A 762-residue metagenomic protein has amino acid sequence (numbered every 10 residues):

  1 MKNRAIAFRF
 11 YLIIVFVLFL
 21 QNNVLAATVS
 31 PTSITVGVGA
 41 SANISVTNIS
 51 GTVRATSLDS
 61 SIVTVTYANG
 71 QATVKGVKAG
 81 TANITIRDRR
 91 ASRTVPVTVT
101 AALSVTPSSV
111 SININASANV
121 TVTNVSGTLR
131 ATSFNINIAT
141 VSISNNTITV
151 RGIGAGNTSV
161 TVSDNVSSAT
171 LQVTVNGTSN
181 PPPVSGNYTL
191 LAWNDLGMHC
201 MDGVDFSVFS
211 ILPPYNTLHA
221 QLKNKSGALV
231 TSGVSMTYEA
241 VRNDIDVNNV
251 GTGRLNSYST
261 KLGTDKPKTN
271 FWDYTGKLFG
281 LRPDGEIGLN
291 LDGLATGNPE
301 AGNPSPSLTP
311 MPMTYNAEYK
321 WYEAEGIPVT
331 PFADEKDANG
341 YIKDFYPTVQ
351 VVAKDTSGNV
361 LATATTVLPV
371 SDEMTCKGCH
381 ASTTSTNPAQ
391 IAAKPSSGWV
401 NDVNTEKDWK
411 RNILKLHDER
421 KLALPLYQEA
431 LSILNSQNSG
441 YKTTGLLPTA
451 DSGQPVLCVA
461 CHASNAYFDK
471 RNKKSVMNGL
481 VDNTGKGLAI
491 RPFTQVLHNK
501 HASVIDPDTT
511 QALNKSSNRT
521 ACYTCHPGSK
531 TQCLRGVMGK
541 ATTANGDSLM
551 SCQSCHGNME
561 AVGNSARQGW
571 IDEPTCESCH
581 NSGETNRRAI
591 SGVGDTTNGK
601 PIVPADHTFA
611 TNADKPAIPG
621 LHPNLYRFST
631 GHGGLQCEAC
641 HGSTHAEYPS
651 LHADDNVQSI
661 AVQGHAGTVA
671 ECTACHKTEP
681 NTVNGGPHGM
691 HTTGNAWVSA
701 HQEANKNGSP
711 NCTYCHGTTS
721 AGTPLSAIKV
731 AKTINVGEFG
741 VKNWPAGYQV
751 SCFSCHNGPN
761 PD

Functional and structural regions predicted by a protein language model:
K2-L12: Bacterial N-terminal signal peptides that target proteins for export
Y11-Q21: Bacterial N-terminal signal peptides
A26-N43, R93-S117, A169-L218, K223-L255 (+3 more regions): Short S/T/G/P-enriched beta-strand
A26-P181, K225-V247, G276: Extracytoplasmic soluble-region selector
V29, L58-G70, V105, S133-N146 (+3 more regions): Low-complexity "stalk/linker" and mucin-like segments enriched in Ser/Thr/Pro/Ala/Gly
V74-G76, V150-G152, T314-F345: Short, hydrophobic beta-strand segments
P328-S371, T383, A460-D469: Ser/Thr/Pro-rich, low-complexity mucin-like regions that serve as glycosylated stalks/linkers or repetitive adhesive
G358-T363, T384-Q390, Q437-L447, N465-D762: Inter-heme linker and motif-flanking segments adjacent to c-type heme-binding CXXCH motifs in c-type cytochromes
